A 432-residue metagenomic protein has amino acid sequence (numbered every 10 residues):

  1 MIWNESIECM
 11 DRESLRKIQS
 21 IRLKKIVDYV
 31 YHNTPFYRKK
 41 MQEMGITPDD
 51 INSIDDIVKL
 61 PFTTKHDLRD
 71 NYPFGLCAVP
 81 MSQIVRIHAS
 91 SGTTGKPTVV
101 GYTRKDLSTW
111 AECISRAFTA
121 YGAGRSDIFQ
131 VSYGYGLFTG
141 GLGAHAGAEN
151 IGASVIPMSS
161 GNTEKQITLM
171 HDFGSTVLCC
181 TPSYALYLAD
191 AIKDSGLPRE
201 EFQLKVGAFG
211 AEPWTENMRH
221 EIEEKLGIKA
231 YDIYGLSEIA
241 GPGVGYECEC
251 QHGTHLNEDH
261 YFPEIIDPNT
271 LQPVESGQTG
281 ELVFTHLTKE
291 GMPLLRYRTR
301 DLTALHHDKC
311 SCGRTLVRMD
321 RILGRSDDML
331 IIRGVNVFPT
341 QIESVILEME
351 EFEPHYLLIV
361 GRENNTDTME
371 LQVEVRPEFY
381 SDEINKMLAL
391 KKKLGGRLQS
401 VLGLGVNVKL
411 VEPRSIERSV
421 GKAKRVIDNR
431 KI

Functional and structural regions predicted by a protein language model:
M1-A89, T94-E112, R116-A120, N365-V373 (+4 more regions): Nucleotide 5′-phosphate-binding alpha/beta core
N4-C9, M44, T63-Y231, I239 (+5 more regions): Active-site phosphate/ATP/adenylate-binding loop shared across adenylate-forming ligases
I7, H255, R321-R325: Short, flexible turn/loop "capping" segments at secondary-structure junctions
N52, F173, F202, Y297 (+1 more regions): Structured loop/turn residues at beta-strand edges in well-structured enzyme cores
G95, G196, T270-L271, G421: Detector for glycine-centered tight turns/loop "hinges" at secondary-structure junctions
L178, T288-L404, G421: AMP-binding/adenylate-forming catalytic core of the ANL superfamily
K205, W214-K309: Conserved AMP-binding/adenylate-forming
G210, I233, I266, T285 (+3 more regions): Generic beta-strand/beta-sheet core signal
